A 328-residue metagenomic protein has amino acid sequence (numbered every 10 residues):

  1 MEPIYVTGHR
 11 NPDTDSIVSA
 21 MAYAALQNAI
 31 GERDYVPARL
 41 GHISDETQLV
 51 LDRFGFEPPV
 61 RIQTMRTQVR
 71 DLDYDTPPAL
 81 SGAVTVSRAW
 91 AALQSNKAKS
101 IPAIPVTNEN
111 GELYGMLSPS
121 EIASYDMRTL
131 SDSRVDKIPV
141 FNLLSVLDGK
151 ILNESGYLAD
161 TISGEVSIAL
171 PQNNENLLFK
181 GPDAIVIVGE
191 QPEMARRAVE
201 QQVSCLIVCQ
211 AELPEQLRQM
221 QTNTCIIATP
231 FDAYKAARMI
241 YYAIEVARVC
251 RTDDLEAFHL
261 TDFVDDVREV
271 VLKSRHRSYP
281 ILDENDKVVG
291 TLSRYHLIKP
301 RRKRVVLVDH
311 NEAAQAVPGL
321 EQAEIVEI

Functional and structural regions predicted by a protein language model:
M1-P102, N108-Y114, S120-S124, R128 (+1 more regions): Replace "Mg2+/Mn2+-dependent" with "divalent metal-dependent
E46, I168-C250: Feature captures the catalytic cores and cofactor-binding loops of soluble hydro-lyases/lyases that act on carboxylate
R61-D71, K137-N142, A233-A236: Short linear loop/turn motifs
D71-A79, A159-T161, F179-I185, V203-S204 (+1 more regions): Short, basic, glycine/proline-bearing loop/turn elements
D71-T76, P139-S145, I151-G156, Q202 (+4 more regions): Low-complexity, flexible helical/coil segments
K97, S118-E121, Y125-D136, P171-N173 (+4 more regions): Beta-strand/loop-dominated core regions that host nucleotide or nucleotide-derived cofactor-binding catalytic loops
R128-E193: Protease-associated
S131-S133, V203-N223, R304-V308, Q315 (+1 more regions): A signal for specific C-terminal beta-sheet/loop modules enriched in small/flexible residues with GP/PG/PP motifs
